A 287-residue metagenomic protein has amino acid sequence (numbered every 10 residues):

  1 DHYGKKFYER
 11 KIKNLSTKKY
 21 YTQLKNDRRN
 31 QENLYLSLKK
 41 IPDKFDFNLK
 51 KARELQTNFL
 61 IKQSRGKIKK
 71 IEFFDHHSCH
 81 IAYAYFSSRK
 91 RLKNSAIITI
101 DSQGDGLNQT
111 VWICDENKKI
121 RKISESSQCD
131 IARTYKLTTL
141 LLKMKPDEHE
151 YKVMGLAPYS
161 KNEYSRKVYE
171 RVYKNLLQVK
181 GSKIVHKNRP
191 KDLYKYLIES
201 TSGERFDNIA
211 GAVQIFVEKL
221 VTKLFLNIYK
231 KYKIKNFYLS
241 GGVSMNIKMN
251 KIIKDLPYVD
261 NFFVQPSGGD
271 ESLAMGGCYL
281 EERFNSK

Functional and structural regions predicted by a protein language model:
D1-K287: Short acidic/glycine-rich loops and adjacent helix/strand connectors that line catalytic pockets where negatively
